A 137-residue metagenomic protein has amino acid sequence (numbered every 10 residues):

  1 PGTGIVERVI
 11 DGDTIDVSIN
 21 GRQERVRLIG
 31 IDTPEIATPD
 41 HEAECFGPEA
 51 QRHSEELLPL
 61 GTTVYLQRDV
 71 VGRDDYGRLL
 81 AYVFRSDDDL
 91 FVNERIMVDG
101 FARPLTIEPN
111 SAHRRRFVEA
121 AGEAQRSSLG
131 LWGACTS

Functional and structural regions predicted by a protein language model:
P1-S137: Small beta-barrel nucleic-acid-binding modules, primarily SNase/OB-fold domains and secondarily Tudor-like barrels
